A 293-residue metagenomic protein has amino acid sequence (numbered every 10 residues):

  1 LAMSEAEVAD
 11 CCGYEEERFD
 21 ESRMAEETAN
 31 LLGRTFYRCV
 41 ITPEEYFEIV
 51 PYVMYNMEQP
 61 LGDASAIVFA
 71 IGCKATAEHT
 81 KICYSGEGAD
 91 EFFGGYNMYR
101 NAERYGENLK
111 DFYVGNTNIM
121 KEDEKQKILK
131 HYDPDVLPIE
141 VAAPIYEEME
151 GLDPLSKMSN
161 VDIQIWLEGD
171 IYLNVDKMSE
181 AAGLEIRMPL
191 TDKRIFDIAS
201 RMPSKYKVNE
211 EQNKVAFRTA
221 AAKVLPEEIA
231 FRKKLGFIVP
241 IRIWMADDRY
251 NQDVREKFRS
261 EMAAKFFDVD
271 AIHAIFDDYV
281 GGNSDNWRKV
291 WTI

Functional and structural regions predicted by a protein language model:
L1-D10, C83-F92, R187, A221: A phosphate-binding catalytic loop at a beta-strand-loop-alpha-helix junction that coordinates phosphoryl groups
D10-E16, F36-V40, G62, K205 (+1 more regions): Acyl-group handling in specialized metabolite and lipid biosynthesis
E15-E17, E44, A89-E91, M98-Y99 (+3 more regions): Short, solvent-exposed loop/turn segments at secondary-structure junctions
E15-N56, H131-Y146: A conserved beta-strand->alpha-helix junction
E58-S65: Short, flexible loop segments at the rims of nucleotide/cofactor-binding pockets, characterized by
S65, E78, I82-Y84, D111-I293: Adenosyl-5′-phosphate
F92-T117: A mobile, often basic/glycine-rich helix-loop segment that functions as the active-site lid/recognition loop
